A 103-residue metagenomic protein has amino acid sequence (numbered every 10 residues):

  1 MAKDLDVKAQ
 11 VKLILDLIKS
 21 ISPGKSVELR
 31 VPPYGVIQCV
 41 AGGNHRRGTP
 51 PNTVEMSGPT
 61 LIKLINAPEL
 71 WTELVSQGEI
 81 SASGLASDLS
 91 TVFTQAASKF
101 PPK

Functional and structural regions predicted by a protein language model:
M1-K103: Feature captures hydrophobic
